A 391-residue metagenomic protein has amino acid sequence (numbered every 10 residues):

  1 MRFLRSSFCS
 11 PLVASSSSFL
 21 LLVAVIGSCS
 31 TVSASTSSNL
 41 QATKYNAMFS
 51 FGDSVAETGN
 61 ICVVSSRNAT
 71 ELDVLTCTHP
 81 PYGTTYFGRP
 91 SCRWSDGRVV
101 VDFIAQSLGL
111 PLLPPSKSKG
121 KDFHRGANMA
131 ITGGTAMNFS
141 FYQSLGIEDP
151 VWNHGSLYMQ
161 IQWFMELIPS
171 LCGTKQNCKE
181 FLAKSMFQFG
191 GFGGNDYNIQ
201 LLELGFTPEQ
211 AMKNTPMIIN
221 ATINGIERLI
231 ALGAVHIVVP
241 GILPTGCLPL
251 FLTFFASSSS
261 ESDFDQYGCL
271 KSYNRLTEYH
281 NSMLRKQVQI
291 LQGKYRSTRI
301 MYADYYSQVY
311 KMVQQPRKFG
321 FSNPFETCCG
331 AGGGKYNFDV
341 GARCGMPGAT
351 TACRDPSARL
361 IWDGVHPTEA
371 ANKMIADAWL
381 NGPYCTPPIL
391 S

Functional and structural regions predicted by a protein language model:
R2-S391: Conserved active-site regions of diverse hydrolases
